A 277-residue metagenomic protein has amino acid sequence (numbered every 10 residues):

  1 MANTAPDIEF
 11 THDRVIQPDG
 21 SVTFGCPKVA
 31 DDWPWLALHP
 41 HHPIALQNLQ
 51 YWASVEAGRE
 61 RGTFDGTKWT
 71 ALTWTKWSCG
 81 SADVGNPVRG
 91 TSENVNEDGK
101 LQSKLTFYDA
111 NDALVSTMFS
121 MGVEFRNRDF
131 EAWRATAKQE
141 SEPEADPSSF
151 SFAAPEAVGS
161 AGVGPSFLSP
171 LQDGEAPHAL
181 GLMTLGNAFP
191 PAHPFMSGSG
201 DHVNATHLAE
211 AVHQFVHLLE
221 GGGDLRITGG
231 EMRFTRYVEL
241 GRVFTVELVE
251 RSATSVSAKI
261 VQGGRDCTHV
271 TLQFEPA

Functional and structural regions predicted by a protein language model:
M1-G85, P194-S197: Hydrophobic, proline/glycine-rich low-complexity stretches
M1-L36, D98, S120-F195: Non-catalytic linker/capping segments at the edges of enzyme domains
I8-V15, T73-G80, T91-V95, G164-D173 (+2 more regions): Short amphipathic beta-strand and strand-loop transition segments with alternating hydrophobic
P18-G20, T73, V84-V88, G99-L101 (+6 more regions): Residues at beta-strand starts and edge strands
H39-P40, F130, T206: Basic, ligand-binding patches in group-transfer machinery, especially extracytoplasmic/periplasmic segments
L49-R89, H213-V249: Hydrophobic beta-strand-centered segment that forms part of the acyl-chain substrate-binding groove
D83-F152, V249-A277: HotDog/MaoC-like acyl-thioester-processing domains
P165-L240: Acidic/His-leaning functional-site neighborhoods
